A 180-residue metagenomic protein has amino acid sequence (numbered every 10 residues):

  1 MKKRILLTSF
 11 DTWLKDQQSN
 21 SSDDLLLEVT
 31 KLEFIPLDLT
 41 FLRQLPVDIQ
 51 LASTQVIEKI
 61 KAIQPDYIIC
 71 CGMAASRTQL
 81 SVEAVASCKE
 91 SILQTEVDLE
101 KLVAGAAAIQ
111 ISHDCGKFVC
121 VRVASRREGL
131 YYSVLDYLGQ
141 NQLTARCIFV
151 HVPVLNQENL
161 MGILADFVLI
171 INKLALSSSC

Functional and structural regions predicted by a protein language model:
M1-S125, L135-Q140, T144, L174-S178: N-terminal catalytic or cofactor-binding beta/alpha core of small enzyme domains
R126, L130: Catalytic-loop motifs flanking and including active-site residues across diverse enzymes
Y131-S177: Active-site-adjacent mobile loop/cap segments within catalytic or ligand-binding domains
